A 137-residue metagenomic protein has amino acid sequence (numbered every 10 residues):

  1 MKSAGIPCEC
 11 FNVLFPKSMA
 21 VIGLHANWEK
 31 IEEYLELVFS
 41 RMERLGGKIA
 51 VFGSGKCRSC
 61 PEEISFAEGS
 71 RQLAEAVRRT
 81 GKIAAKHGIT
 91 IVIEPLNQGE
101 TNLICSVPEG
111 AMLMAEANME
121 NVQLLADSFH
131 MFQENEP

Functional and structural regions predicted by a protein language model:
M1-A74: Structural motif corresponding to the early beta-alpha repeats
F11, A74-P137: Acidic/histidine-rich catalytic cores of soluble enzymes
